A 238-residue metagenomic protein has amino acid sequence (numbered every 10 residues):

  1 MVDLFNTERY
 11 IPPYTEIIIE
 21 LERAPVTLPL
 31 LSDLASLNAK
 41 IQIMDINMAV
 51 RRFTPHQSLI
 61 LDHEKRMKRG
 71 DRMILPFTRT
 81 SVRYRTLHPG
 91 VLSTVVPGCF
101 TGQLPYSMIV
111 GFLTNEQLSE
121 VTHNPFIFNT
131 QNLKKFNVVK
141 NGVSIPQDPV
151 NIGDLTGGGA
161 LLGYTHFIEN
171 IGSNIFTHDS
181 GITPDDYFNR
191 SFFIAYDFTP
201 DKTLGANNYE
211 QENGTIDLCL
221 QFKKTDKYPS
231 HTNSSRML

Functional and structural regions predicted by a protein language model:
M1-L238: Flexible assembly/topogenesis modules
